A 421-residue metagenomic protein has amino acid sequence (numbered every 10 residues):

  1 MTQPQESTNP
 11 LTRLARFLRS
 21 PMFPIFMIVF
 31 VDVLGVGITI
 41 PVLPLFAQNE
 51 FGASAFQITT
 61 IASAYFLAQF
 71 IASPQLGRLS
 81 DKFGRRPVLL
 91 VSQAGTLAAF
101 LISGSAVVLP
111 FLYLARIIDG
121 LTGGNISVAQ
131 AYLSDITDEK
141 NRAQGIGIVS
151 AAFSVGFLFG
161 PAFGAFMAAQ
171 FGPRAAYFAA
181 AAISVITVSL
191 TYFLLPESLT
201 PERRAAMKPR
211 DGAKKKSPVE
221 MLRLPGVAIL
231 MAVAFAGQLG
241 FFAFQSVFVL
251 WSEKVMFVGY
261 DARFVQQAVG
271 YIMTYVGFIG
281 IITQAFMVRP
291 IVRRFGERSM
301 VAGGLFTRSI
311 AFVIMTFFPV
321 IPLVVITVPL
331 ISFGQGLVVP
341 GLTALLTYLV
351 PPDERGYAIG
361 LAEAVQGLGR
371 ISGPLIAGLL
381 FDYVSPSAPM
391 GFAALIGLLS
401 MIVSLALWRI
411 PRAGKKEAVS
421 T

Functional and structural regions predicted by a protein language model:
E6-R19, P196-A232, T421: Juxtamembrane intracellular "pre-TM" segments in multi-pass secondary transporters
G37, F66-P74, G124, F157-L158 (+3 more regions): Residue-level signature of mid-helix packing/kink "hotspots" within the transmembrane helices of 12-pass Major
G52, G84, S105-P110, F318-P319: Helix-breaking motifs and short loop linkers at transmembrane-helix boundaries and internal kinks in secondary membrane
F70-V107: Conserved MFS/SLC helix-loop-helix module at the cytosolic interface between two early adjacent transmembrane helices
S73-G84, T283-E297: Helix-to-loop junctions at the C-terminal end of transmembrane segments in multipass secondary transporters
P87-I102, A181, S299-I314: Structural signature of the two symmetry-related core transmembrane helices
A115-S154: Cytoplasmic helix-loop-helix junction between adjacent transmembrane helices in 12-TM secondary transporters
R298-L342: C-terminal transmembrane helical hairpin of 12-TM major facilitator-type secondary transporters
